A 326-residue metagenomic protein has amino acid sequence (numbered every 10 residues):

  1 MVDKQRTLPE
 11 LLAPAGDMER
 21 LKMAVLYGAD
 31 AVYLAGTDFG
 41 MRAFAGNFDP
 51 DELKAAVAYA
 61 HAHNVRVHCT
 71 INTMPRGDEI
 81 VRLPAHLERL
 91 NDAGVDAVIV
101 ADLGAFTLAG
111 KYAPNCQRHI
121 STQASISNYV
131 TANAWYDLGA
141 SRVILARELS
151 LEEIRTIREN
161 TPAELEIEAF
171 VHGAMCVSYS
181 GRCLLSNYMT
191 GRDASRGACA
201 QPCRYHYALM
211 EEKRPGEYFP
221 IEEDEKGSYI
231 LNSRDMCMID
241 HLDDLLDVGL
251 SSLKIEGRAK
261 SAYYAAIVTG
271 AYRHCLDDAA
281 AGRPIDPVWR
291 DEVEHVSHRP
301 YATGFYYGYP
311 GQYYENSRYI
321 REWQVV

Functional and structural regions predicted by a protein language model:
M1-L26, A31-L34, D38, H63-T73 (+4 more regions): Surface-exposed amphipathic alpha-helical tracts and adjacent flexible/coil segments at the periphery of soluble enzymes
F39-M41, A58-A60: Long C-terminal interaction/binding lobes of large macromolecular proteins
A45-K54: Aromatic- and glycine-enriched glycan-recognition loops and surfaces that form the carbohydrate-binding subsites
C69-T70, V100, I120-T122: Short beta-strand elements of ligand-binding domains
V81, C116-Y129: Gly/Gly-Pro- and Ser/Thr-rich, intrinsically disordered tail segments characteristic of DNA damage-repair and tolerance
G104-A105: Alpha-helix capping/helix-boundary segments
A113: Conserved phosphotransfer cores of two-component systems
